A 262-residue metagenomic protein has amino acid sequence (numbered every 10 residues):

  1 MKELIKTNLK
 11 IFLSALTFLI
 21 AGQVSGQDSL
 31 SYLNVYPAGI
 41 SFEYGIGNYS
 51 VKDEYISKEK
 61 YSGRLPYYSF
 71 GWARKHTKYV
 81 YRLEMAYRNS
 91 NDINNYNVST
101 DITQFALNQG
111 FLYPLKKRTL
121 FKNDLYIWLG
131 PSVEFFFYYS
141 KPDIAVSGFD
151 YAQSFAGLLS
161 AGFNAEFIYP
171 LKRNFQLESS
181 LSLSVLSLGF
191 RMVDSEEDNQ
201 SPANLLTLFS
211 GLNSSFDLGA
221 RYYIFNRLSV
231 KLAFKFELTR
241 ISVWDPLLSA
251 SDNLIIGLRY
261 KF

Functional and structural regions predicted by a protein language model:
G26-E84, R88-S90, R259-K261: Short glycine/proline- and aromatic-enriched beta-strand/turn motifs that initiate or cap beta-hairpins
D28-P37, A73-V80, L115-I127, L171-L177 (+1 more regions): Short loop/turn motifs that connect adjacent beta-strands in outer-membrane beta-barrel proteins
A38, K60-Y68, S99-L107, L125 (+3 more regions): Residues that define the transmembrane beta-barrel architecture of outer-membrane proteins
I40-I46, Y81-M85, L129-V133, S179-L181 (+2 more regions): Membrane-embedded beta-strand positions of outer-membrane beta-barrel proteins
Y44, P66-H76, L107-K117, P131-F135 (+4 more regions): Residues on the lipid-exposed face of transmembrane beta-strands in outer-membrane beta-barrel proteins
Y44-K52, M85-N91, V133-K141, L183-G189 (+2 more regions): Transmembrane beta-strands of outer-membrane beta-barrel pores
V51-K60, S90-T100, S147-S154, P202-L206 (+1 more regions): Extracellular loop and loop/strand-boundary signature of outer-membrane beta-barrel proteins
P142-R227, L238, F262: Outer-membrane beta-barrel transmembrane domain signature
